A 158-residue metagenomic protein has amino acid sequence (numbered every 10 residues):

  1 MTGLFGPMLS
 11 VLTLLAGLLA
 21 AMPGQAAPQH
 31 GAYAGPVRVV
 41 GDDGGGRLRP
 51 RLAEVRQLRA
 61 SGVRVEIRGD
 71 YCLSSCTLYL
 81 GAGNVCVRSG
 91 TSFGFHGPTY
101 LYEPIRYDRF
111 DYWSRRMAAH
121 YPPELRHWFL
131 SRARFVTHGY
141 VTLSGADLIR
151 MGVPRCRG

Functional and structural regions predicted by a protein language model:
M1-F5: N-terminal secretory signal peptides that target proteins for export/translocation
L9-A20: Bacterial N-terminal signal peptides
A21-Q29: Boundary at the C-terminal end of the N-terminal hydrophobic targeting segment
H30-T91, F95-T99: Cleft-lining beta-strand/loop regions that shape enzyme active-site pockets
R38, R49, A53, A60 (+2 more regions): Charged, glycine-interspersed solvent-exposed loop segments at helix/strand-loop junctions that cap or gate access
